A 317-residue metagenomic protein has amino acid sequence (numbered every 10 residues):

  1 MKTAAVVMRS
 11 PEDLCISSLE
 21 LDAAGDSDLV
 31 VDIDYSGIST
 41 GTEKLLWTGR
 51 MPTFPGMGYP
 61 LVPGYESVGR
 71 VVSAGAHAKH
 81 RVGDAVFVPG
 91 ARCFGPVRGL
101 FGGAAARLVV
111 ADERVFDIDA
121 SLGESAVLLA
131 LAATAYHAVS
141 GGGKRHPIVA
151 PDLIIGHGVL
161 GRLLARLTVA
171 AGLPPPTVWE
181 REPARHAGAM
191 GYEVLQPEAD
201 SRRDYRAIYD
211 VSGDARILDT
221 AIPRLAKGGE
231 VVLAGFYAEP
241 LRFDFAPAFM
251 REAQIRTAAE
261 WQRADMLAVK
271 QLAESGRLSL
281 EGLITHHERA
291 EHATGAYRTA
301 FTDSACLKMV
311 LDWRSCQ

Functional and structural regions predicted by a protein language model:
M1-T3, D219, R263-Q317: C-terminal hydrophobic helical "lid"/dimerization subdomain of Rossmann-like NAD(P)H-dependent oxidoreductases
D22-I38, R50-R92, S121: Glycine-rich beta-strand-centered segment in the early N-terminal region that forms part of a ligand/cofactor-binding
Y35, P89, Y209-V211, W313: Short, well-ordered coil/turn residues at beta-beta hairpins and beta-strand->alpha-helix junctions within
G37, G75, A91, S212-G213 (+2 more regions): Short glycine-/small-residue-rich Rossmann-like dinucleotide-binding loops
V86-I155: NAD(P)H dinucleotide-binding glycine-rich loop of Rossmann-like/cofactor-binding domains, especially the beta1-alpha1
I154-H157, V169-T220: Adenosine-nucleotide cofactor-binding segment
G161-R162: N-terminal Rossmann-fold NAD(P) dinucleotide-binding loop
A215-R277, W313-Q317: Glycine-rich phosphate-binding loop and adjacent beta-alpha segment of Rossmann(oid) nucleotide-cofactor-binding
